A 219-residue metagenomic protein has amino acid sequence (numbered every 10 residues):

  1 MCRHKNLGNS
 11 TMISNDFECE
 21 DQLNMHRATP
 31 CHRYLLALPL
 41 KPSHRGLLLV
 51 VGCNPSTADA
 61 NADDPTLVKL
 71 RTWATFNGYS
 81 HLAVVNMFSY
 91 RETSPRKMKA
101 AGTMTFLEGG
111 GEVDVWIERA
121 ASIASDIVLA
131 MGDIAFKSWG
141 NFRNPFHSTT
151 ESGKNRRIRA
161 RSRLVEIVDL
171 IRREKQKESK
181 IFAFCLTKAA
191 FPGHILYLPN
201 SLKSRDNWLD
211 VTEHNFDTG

Functional and structural regions predicted by a protein language model:
M1-D64, F76: Active-site and ligand/interface coordination hotspots across diverse enzymes and nucleic-acid-associated assemblies
L35-P42, A62-L82, V115-I123: Short amphipathic alpha-helices and their capping/turn segments at secondary-structure boundaries
T57, R91, A135: Feature marks short, surface-exposed loop/turn motifs that line or immediately flank catalytic pockets and channel
S80-M98: Short connector loops at secondary-structure junctions
M98-G219: Glycine/proline-rich loop-helix segments at beta-alpha junctions forming the active-site rim of enzyme cores
